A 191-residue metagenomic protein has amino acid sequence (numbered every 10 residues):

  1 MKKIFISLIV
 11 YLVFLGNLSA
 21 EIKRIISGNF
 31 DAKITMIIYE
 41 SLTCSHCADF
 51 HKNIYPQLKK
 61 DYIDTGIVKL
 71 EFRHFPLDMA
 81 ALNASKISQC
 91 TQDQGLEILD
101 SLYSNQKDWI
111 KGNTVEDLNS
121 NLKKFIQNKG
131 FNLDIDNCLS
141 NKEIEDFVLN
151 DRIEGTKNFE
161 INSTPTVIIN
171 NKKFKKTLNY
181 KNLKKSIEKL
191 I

Functional and structural regions predicted by a protein language model:
M1-L82, K124-Q127, I144-F159, E188-I191: Extracytoplasmic thiol/disulfide redox context detector
P76-T164, I168-K181, K185-I191: Cysteine-centric redox/oxidoreductase cores and disulfide-bonded domains
